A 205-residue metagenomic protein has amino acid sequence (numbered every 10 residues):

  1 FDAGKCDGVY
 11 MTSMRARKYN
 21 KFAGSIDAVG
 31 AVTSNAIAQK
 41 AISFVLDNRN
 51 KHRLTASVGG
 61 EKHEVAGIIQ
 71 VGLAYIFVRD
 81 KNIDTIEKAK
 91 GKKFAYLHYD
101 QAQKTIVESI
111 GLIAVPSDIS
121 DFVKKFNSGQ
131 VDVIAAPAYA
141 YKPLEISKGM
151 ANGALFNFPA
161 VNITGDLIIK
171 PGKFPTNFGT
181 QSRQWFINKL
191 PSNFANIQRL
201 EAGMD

Functional and structural regions predicted by a protein language model:
F1-T12: N-terminal (or domain-start) structured segment
D2, H98-Q101, I113-S128: Short helix-initiation/N-cap motifs at beta->coil->alpha
D7, I113, D132: Residue-level detector of anion-binding/catalytic polar loops
Y10-A23, T105, V123-S128, V133-N157: A ligand-binding cleft/hinge motif common to bilobed small-molecule-binding domains
T12-K104, E108-S109, I146, P159-D205: Contiguous mixed-secondary-structure segments that line small-molecule binding/active-site clefts of soluble domains
I110-V115, G149-M150: Active-site regions of enzymes building and remodeling cell-envelope glycoconjugates
